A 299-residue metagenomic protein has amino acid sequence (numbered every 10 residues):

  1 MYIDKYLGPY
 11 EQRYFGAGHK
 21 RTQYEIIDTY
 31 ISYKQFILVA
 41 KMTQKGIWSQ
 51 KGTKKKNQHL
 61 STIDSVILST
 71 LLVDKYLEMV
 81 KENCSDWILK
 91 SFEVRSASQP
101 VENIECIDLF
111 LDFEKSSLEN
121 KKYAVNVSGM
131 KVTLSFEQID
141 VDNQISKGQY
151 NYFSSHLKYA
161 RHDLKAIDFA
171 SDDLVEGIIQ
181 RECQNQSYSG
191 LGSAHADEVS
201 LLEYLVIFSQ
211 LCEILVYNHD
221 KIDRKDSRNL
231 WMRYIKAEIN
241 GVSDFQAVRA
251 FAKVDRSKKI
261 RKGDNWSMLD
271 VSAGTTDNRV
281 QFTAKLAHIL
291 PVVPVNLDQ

Functional and structural regions predicted by a protein language model:
M1-K51, M130-V199: Non-catalytic linker/capping segments at the edges of enzyme domains
M1-Y10, I104, F110-A160, R249-F251 (+1 more regions): HotDog/MaoC-like acyl-thioester-processing domains
L38-M42, V94, L111, L134-F136 (+5 more regions): Generic structural hydrophobic/aromatic packing signal, biased to beta-strands
W48-S49, N185-S189, R228-L230, K236 (+1 more regions): Accessory, usually C-terminal, subdomains that scaffold auxiliary metal cofactors
Q58-S65, P100-I104, S116, E198-L202 (+2 more regions): Short, low-complexity cationic-aromatic patches
Q58-Y76, H195-H219: Short, well-structured hydrophobic secondary-structure segments
T70-L118, C212-R256: Hydrophobic beta-strand-centered segment that forms part of the acyl-chain substrate-binding groove
